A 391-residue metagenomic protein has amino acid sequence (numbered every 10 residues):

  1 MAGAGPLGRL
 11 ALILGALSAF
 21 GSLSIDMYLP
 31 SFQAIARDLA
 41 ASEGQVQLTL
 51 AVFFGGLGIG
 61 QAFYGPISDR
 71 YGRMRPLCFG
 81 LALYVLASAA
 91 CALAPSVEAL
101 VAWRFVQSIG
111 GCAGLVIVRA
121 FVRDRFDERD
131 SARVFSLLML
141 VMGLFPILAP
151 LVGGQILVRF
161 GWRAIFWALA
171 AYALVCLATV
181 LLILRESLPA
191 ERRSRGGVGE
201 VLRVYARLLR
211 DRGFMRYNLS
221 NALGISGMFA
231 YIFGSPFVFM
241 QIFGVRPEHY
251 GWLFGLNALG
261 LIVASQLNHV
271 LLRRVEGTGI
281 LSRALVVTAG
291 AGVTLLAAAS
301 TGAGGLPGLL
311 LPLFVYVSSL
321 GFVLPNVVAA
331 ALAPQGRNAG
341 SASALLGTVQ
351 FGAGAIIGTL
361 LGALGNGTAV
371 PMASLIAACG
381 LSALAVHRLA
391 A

Functional and structural regions predicted by a protein language model:
M1-G3, S187-N218: Juxtamembrane intracellular "pre-TM" segments in multi-pass secondary transporters
D38-A40, G72, L93-A99, G110 (+2 more regions): Helix-breaking motifs and short loop linkers at transmembrane-helix boundaries and internal kinks in secondary membrane
I59-E98: Conserved MFS/SLC helix-loop-helix module at the cytosolic interface between two early adjacent transmembrane helices
R75-A89, I280-L295: Structural signature of the two symmetry-related core transmembrane helices
L83, A87-A90, E98-V106, P307-L313: Paired small-residue
A99, S136-L182: Helix-loop-helix hairpin linking two adjacent transmembrane segments in secondary transporters
W103-L144: Cytoplasmic helix-loop-helix junction between adjacent transmembrane helices in 12-TM secondary transporters
A330-G367, L375-I376: A late C-terminal transmembrane helix in Major Facilitator Superfamily
